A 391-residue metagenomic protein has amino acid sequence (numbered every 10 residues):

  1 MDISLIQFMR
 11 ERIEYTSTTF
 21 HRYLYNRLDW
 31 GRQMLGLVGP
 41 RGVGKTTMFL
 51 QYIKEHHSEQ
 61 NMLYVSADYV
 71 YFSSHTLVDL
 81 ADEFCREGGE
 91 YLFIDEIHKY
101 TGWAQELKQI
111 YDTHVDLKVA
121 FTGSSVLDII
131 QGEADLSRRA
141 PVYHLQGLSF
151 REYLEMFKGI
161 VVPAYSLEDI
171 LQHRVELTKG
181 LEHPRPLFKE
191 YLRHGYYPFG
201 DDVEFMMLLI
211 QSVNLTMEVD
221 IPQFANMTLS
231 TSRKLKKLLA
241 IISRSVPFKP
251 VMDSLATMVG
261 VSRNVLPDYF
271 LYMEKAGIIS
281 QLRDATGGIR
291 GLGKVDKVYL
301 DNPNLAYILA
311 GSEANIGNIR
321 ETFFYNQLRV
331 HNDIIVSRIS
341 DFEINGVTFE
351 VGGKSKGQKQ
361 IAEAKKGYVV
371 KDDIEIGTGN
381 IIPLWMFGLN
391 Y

Functional and structural regions predicted by a protein language model:
M1-T18, L28, E55, L271 (+1 more regions): A cross-kingdom feature that marks ATP-driven nucleic-acid transaction machinery
D2-F8, R151, E155-P303, Y307: Interdomain hinge/linker elements that couple catalytic modules in large macromolecular machines
L37: Hydrophobic anchor at the beta1->P-loop junction of P-loop NTPases
R41-G42: Walker A (P-loop) phosphate-binding loop of P-loop NTPases
K45-T46: Conserved lysine of the Walker
E59-Y91: Short glycine-rich substrate-engagement loop in P-loop NTPases that contacts/grips substrate
F93, K118-S124, H144: Structural recognition of the conserved hydrophobic beta-strand(s) that form the central parallel beta-sheet of P-loop
L127-V142, F157-K158: Short regulatory helix/loop adjacent to the ATP-binding pocket of P-loop NTPases
